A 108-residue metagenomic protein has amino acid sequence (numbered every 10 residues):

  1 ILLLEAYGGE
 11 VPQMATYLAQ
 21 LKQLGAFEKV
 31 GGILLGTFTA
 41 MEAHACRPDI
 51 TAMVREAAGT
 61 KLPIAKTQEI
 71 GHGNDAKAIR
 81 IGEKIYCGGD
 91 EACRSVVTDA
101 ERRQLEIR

Functional and structural regions predicted by a protein language model:
I1-D49: Internal helical hairpin/lid segments
T37-R108: ATP/nucleoside-binding phosphotransfer catalytic cores, i.e., glycine-rich phosphate-binding loops
